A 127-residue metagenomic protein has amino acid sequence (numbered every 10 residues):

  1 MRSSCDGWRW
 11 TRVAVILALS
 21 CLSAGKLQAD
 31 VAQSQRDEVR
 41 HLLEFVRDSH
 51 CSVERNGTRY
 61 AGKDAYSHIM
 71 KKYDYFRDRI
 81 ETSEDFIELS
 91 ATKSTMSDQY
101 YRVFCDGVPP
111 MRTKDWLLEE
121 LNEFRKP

Functional and structural regions predicted by a protein language model:
R2-A14: Bacterial N-terminal signal peptides that target proteins for export
R12-L22: Bacterial N-terminal signal peptides
G25-A29: Sec/Tat signal peptide C-region and signal peptidase I cleavage site
V31-A32, R55: Short, surface-exposed loop/turn motifs that are enriched in glycine and acidic residues and include a nearby proline
A32-S49: Immediate post-signal-peptide N-terminus of mature secreted/exported proteins
S52, N56-P127: Compact alpha-helical subdomains of small soluble proteins
